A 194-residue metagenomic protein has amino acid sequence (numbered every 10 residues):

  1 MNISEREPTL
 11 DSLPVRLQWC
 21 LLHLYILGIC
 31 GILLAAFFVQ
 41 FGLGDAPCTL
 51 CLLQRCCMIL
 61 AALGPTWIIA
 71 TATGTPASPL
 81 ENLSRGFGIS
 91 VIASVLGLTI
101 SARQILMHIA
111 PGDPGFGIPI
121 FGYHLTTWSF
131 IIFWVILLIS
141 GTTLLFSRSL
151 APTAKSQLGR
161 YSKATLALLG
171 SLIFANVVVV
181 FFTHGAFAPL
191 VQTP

Functional and structural regions predicted by a protein language model:
N2-P47, M58-L63, T71-P194: Secretory/periplasmic and organellar redox-cofactor proteins
